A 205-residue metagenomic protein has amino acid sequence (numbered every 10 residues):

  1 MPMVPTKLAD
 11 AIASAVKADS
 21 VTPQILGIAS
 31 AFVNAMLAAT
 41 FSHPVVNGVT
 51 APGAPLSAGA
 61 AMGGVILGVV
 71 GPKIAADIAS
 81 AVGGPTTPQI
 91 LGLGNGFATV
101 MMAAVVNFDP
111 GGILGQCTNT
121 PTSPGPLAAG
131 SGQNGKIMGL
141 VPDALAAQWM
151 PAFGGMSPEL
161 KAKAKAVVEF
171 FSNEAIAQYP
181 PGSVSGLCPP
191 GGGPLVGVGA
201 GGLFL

Functional and structural regions predicted by a protein language model:
M1-L205: Extracellular "spike/adhesin" assembly and maturation modules and analogous cytosolic coiled-coil scaffolds
